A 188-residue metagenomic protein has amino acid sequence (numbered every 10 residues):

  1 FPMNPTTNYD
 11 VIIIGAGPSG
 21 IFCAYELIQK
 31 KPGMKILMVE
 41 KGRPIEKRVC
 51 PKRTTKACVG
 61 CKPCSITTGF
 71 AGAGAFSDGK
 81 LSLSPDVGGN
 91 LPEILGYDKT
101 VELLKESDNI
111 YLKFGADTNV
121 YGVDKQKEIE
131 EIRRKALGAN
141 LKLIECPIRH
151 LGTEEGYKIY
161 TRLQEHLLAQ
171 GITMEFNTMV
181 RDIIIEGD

Functional and structural regions predicted by a protein language model:
N4-S19, L37-V39: Beta1/beta-strand and adjacent pyrophosphate-binding region of the FAD-binding site in flavoprotein oxidoreductases
N4-T6, K30, S65-T68, G74-F76 (+1 more regions): Solvent-exposed alpha-helices and their adjacent loops that cap or buttress functional pockets in soluble metabolic
F22: Short alpha-helical segment within the catalytic ATP-binding CA
E26-L27: Aromatic pocket-lining residues of Rossmann-like dinucleotide-binding sites
G33-E40, I45: Short beta-strand "acidic-cap" motif of Rossmann-like dinucleotide-binding folds
M38-E40, S84, E145, M174-N177: General beta-strand structural signal in soluble alpha/beta enzymes
P44-R48, K52-Q170: Conserved N-terminal/central alpha/beta ligand/cofactor-binding core
H150-E154, M174-G187: A conserved short coil-to-beta-strand element within the FAD-binding core of flavoproteins
